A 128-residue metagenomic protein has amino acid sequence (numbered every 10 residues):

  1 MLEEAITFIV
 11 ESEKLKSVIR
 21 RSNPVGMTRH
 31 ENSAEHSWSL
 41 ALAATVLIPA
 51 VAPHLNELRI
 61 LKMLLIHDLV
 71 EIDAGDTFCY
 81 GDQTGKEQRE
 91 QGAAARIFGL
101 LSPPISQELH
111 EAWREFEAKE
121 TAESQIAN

Functional and structural regions predicted by a protein language model:
M1-N128: Alpha-helical, largely C-terminal catalytic domains that coordinate divalent metal ions via clustered Asp/Glu/His
